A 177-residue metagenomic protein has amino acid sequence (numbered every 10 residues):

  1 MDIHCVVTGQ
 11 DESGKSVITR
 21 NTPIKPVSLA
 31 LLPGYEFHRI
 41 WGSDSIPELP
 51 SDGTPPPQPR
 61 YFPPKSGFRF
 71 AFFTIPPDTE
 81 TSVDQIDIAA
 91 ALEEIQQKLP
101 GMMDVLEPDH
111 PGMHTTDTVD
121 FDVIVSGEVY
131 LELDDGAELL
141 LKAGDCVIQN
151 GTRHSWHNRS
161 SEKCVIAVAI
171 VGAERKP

Functional and structural regions predicted by a protein language model:
M1-Q58: N-terminal leader/capping segments at the start of a protein or of a new domain
V6, K15-R20, P26, R159-P177: Double-stranded beta-helix
T19, E132, I148-Q149: A generic structural signal for residues embedded in beta-strands
P23, F70-T116, N150-R153: Conserved short histidine dyad/triad with adjacent acidic residue
K25-L29, E80-T81, L140, E174-P177: A short local loop/turn or secondary-structure capping micro-motif enriched for an aromatic residue
P50-A71, I75-E80: Beta-strand-rich cores of mature extracytoplasmic or soluble domains
P56, F68, P76, G136-E138 (+2 more regions): Ligand-binding loop in jelly-roll beta-barrel domains
P108-T116, F121-K142: A short beta-strand-loop-beta hairpin characteristic of the jelly-roll/cupin
